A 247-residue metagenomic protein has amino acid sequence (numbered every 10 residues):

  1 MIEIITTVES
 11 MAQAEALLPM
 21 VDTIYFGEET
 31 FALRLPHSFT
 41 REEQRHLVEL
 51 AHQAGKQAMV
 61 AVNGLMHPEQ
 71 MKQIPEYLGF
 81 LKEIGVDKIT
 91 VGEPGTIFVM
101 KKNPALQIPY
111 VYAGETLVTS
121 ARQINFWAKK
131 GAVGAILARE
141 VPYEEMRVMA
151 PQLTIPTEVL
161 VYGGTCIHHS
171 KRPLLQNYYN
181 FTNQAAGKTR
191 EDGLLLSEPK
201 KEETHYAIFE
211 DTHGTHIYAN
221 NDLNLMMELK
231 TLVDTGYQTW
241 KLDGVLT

Functional and structural regions predicted by a protein language model:
M1-L117, I136-L137, P142-T247: Active-site pocket-lining/capping segments in soluble small-molecule metabolic enzymes
S120-R122: Conserved nucleotide-cofactor-binding alpha/beta core module
G131-A132: As written
